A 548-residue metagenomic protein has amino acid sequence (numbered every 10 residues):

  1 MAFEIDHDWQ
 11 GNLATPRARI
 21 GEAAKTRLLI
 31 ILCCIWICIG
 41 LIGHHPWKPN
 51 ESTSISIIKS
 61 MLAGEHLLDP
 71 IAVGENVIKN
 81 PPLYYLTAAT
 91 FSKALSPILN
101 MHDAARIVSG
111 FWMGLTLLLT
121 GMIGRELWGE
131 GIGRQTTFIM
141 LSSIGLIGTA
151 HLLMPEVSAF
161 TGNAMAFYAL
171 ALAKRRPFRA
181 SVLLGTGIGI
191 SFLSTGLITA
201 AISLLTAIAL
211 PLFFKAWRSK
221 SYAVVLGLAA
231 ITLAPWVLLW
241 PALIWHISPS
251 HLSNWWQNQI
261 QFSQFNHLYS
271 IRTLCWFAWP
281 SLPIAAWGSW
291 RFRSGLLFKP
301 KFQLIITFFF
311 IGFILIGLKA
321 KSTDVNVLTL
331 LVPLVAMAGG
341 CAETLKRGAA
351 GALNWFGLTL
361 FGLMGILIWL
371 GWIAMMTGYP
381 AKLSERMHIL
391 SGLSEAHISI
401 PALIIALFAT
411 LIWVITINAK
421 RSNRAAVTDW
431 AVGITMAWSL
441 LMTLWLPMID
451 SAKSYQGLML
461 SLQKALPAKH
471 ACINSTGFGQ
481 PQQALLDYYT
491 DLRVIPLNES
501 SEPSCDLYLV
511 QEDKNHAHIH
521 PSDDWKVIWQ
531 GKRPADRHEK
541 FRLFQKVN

Functional and structural regions predicted by a protein language model:
I35-C38, S54-N76, L83, T90-K93: Extracytosolic helix-loop segments that constitute the early lumenal/periplasmic catalytic or substrate-binding loops
S56-S60, T186-G187, S194, T199-D324 (+4 more regions): Transmembrane-lumen/periplasm boundary regions of multi-pass, lipid-linked membrane glycan transferases
P82, L86, L95-L115, L153: Loop-to-helix entry region of an early transmembrane alpha helix in multi-pass inner-membrane enzymes
I107-L127, M165: Transmembrane-helix motifs of polytopic, lipid-linked glycan transferases
L119, A159-R175, G187, L334-M337: Specific aromatic-rich, kink-prone transmembrane helix
R125-L127, G131, A166-L183, I190-S191 (+1 more regions): Membrane-interface transmembrane helices that cradle and orient dolichyl/undecaprenyl
G145-A159, G196: Short acidic/glycine- and proline-prone juxtamembrane loop motifs at membrane-interface regions of multi-pass membrane
L403-T416, R424-K546: Short periplasmic/luminal acceptor-recognition loop of GT-C membrane glycosyltransferases, typified by
